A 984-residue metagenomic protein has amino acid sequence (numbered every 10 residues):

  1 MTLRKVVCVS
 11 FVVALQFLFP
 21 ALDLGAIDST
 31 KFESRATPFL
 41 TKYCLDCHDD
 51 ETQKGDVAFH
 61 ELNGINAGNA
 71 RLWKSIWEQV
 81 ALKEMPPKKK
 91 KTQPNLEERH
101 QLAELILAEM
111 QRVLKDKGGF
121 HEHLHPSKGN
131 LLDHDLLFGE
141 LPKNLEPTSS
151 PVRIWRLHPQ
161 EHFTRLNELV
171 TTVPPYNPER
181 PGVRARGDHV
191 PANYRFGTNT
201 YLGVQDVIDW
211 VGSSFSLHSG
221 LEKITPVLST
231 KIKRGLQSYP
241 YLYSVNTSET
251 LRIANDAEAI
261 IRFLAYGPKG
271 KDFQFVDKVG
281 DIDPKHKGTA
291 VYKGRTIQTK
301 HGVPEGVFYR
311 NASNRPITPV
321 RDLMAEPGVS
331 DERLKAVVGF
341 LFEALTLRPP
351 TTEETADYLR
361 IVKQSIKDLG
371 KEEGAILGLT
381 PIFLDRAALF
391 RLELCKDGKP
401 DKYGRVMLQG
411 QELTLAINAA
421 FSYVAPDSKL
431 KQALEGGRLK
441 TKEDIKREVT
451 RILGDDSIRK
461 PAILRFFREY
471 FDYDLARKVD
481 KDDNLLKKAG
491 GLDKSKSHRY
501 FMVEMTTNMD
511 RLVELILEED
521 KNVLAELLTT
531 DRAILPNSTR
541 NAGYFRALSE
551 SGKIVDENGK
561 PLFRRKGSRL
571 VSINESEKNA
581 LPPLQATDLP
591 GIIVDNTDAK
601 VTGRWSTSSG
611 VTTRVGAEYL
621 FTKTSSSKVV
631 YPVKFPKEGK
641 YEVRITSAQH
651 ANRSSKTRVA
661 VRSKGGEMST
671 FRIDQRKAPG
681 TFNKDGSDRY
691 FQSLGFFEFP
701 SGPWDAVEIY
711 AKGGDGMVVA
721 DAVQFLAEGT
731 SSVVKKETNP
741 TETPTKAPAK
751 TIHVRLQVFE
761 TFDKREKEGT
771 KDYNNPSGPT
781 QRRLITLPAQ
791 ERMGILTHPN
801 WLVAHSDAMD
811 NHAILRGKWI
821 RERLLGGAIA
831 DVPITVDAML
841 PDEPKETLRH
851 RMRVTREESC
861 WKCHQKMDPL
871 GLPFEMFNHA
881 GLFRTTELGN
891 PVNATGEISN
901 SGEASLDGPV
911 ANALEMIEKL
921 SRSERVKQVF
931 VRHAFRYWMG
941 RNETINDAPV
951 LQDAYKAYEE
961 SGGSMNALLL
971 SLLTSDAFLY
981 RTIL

Functional and structural regions predicted by a protein language model:
M1-C8: N-terminal secretory signal peptides that target proteins for export/translocation
C8-P20: Bacterial N-terminal signal peptides
P20, L24-A26: Boundary at the C-terminal end of the N-terminal hydrophobic targeting segment
T30-G55, R71-S75, Q79-E84, K88-V630 (+5 more regions): Low-complexity, glycine/serine/threonine/alanine-rich intrinsically disordered linker and propeptide segments
V57-L62: Retroviral Gag capsid
A67-G68: Active-site-surrounding "flap" and adjacent substrate/cofactor-binding loops of secreted or lumenal enzymes, prototyped
